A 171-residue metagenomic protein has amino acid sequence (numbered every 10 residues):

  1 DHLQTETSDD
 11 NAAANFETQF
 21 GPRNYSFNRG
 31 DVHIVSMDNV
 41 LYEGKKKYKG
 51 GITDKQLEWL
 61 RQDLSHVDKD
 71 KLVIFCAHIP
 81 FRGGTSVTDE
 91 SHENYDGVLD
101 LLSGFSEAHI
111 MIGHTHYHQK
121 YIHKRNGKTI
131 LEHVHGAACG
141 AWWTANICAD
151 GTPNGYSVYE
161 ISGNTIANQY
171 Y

Functional and structural regions predicted by a protein language model:
D1-K69, S86-H109, Y117-I161, I166: Extended active-site neighborhood of metal-dependent phosphoesterases/phosphodiesterases
K71-T85: Active-site segments of SGNH/GDSL-like serine hydrolases that catalyze O-acetyl group transfer/hydrolysis on lipids
C76-P80, I110-H118: Histidine-centered catalytic micro-motifs
Q169-Y171: Surface beta-strand/loop "capping" patches
